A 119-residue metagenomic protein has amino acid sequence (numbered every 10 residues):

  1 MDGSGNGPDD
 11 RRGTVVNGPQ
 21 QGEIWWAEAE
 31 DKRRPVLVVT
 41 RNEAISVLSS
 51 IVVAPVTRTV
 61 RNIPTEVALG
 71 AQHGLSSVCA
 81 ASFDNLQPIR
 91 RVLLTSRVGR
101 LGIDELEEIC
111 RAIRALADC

Functional and structural regions predicted by a protein language model:
D2-G13, N17, H73-C119: C-terminal terminal-subdomain/extension
K32-A71: Compact nucleic-acid interaction/catalytic patches
